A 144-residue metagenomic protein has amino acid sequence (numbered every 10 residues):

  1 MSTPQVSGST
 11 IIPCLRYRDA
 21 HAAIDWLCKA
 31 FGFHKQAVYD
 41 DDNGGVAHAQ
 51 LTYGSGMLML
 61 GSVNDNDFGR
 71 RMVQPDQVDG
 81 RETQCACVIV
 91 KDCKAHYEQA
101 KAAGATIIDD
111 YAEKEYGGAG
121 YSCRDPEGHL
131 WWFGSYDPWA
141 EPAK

Functional and structural regions predicted by a protein language model:
M1-C14, I24-D25, F31-P126, F133-K144: Vicinal oxygen chelate
R16-D19: Short, surface-exposed ligand-recognition loops at beta-strand->loop->(often short) alpha-helix junctions that present
